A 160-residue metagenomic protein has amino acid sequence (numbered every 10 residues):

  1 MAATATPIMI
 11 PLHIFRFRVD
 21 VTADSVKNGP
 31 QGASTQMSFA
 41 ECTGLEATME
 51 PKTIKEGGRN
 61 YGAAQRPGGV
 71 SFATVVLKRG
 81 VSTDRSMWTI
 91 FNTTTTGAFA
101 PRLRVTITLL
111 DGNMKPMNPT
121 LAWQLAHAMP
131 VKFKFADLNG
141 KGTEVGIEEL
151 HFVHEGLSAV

Functional and structural regions predicted by a protein language model:
M1-V160: Glycine-rich, low-complexity intrinsically disordered segments
